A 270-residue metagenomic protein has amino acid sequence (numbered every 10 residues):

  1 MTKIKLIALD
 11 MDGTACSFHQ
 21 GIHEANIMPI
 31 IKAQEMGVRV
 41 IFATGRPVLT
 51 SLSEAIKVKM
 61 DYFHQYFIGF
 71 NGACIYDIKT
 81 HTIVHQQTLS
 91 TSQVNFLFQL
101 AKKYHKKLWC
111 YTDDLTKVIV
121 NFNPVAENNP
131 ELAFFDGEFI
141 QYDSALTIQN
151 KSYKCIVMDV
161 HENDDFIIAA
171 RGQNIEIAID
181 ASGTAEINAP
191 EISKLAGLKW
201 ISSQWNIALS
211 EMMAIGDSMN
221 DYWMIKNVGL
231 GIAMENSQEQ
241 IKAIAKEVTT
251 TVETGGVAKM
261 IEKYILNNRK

Functional and structural regions predicted by a protein language model:
T2-L6, H23, A185-K270: Mg2+-dependent phosphoryl-transfer enzymes with acidic/Ser/Thr/Gly-rich catalytic loops
K3-H19: Asp-based phosphoryl-transfer active-site loop
E24-V125: Active-site phosphate-binding/coordination module
I31-Q34, K102, R171, K226 (+1 more regions): Anion (oxyanion) recognition and catalysis
G37-I41, F63-Q65, Y153-C155, S210-M212 (+1 more regions): Short active-site oxyanion
R39, K107, E176, L230-G231 (+1 more regions): Residue-level detector of anion-binding/catalytic polar loops
F63, N71, A170-N174, N227-V228 (+1 more regions): Short, structured coil segments at secondary-structure junctions
L100-I215, M219-D221: Conserved acidic, metal-coordinating active-site core of Asp-based, Mg2+-dependent phosphoryl-transfer enzymes
